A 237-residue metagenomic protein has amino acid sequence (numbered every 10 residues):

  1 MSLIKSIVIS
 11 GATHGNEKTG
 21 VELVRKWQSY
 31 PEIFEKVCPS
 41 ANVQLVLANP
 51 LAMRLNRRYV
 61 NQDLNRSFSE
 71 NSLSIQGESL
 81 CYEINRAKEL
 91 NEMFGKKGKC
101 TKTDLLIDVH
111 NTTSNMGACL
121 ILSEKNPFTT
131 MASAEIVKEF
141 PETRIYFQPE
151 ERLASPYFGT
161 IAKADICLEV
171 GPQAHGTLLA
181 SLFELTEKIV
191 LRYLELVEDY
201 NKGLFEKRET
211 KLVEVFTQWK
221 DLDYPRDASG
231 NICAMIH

Functional and structural regions predicted by a protein language model:
M1-H237: Structured catalytic-domain cores with a bias toward divalent-metal coordination
